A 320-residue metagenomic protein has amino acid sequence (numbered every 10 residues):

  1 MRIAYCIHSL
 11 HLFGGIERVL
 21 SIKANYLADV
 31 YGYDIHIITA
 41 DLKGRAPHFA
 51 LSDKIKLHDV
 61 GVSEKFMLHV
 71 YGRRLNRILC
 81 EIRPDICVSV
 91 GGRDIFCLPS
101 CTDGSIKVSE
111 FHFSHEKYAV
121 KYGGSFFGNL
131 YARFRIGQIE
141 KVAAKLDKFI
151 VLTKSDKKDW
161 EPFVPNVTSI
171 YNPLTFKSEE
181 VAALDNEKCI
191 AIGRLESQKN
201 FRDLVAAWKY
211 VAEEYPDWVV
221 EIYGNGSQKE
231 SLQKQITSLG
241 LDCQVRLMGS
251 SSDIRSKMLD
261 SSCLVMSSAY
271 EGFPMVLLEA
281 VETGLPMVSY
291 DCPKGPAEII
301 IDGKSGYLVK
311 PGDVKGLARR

Functional and structural regions predicted by a protein language model:
I3, I86, C101-V120, I150: Active-site proximal beta-strand in glycosyltransferases
C6-G14, L20-I22, Y26-F66: N-terminal strand-loop element at the rim of the active site of nucleotide-sugar-dependent glycosyltransferases
G14-I22, E187, A191-Y210, P216 (+2 more regions): A conserved mid-protein helix/loop that constitutes part of the nucleotide-sugar donor-binding site
S89-I95, F111: Short His-centered aromatic/hydrophobic patch
G137-S178: Donor nucleotide-sugar binding/catalytic pocket of nucleotide-sugar-dependent glycosyltransferases
S250, A269: Aromatic "clamp/platform" in nucleotide-sugar-dependent glycosyltransferases that forms part of the donor/acceptor
P286-Y290: Short hydrophobic beta-strand element within catalytic cores of glycosyltransferases and related nucleotide-activated
I301-G303, Y307-V314: Conserved acidic donor-binding segment of nucleotide-sugar-dependent glycosyltransferases
